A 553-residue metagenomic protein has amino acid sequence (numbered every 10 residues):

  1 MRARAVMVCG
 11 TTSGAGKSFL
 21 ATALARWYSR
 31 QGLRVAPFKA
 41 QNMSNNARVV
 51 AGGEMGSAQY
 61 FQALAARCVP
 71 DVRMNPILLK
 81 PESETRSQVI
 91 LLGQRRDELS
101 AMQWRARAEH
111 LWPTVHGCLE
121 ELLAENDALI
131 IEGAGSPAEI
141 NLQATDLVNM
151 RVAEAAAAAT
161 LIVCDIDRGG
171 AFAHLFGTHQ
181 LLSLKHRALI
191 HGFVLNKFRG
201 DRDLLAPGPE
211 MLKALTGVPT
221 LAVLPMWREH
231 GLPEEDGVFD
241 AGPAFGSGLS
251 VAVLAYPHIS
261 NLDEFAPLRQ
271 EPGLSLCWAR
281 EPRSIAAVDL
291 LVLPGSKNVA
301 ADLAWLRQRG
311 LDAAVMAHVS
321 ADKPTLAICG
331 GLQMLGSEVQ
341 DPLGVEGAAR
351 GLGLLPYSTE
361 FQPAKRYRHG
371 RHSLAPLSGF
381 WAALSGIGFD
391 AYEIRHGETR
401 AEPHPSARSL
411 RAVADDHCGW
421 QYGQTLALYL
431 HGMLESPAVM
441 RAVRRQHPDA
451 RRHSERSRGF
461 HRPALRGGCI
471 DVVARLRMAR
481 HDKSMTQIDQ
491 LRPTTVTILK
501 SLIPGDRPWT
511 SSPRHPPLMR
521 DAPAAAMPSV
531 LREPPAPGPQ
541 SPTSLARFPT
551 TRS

Functional and structural regions predicted by a protein language model:
M1-A317, P324, P363, S378-H453 (+5 more regions): Flexible phosphate-sensing "switch/lid" loops adjacent to ATP/NTP-binding sites across phosphate-transfer
G336-A391: A conserved active-site-flanking secondary-structure segment within enzyme catalytic domains
R477-R480, P513, P535: Short Gly/Ser/Thr- and charged-rich N-terminal loops/segments that act as flexible capping/hinge elements
H481, Q487-Q490, H515, Q540: Low-complexity, intrinsically disordered or signal/transmembrane-proximal segments
R532-P539: Compositionally biased, intrinsically disordered low-complexity segments enriched in Pro/Arg/Gln/His
L545-R552: Short, intrinsically disordered C-terminal tails of secreted or membrane-associated proteins
